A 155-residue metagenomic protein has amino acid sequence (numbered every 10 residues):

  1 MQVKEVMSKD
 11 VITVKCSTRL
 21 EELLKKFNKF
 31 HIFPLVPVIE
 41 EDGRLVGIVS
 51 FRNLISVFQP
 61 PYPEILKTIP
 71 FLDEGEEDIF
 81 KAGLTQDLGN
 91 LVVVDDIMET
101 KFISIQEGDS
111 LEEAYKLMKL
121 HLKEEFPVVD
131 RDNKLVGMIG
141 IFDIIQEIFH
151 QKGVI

Functional and structural regions predicted by a protein language model:
M1-I12, F51-I103, Y115-K119, I141-I155: Tandem CBS (Bateman) regulatory domains
V14-F33, I39, F58, Q86 (+4 more regions): The conserved cystathionine-beta-synthase
F27, V36-N53, M118-H121, F126-F142: A glycine-centered beta-loop-beta connector
H31-F33, I39-E40, P63-L66, E74-G75 (+3 more regions): Short, charged/polar low-complexity linear motifs in solvent-exposed/disordered segments
